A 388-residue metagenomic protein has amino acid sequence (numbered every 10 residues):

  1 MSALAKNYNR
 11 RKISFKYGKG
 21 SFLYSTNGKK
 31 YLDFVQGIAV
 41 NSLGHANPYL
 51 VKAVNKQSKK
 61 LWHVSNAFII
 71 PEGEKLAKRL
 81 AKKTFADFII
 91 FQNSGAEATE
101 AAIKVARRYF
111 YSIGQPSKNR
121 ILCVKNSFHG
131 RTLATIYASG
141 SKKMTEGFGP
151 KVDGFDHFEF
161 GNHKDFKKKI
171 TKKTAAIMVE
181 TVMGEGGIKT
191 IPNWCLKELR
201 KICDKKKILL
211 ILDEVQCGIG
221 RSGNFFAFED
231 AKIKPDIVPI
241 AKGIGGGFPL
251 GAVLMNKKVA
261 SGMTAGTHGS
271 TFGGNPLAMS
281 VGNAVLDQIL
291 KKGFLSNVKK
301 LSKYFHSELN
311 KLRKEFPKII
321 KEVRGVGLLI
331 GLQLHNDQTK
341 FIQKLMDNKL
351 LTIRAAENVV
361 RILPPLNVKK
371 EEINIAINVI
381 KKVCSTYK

Functional and structural regions predicted by a protein language model:
M1-K388: Conserved N-terminal phosphate-binding loop of PLP-dependent enzymes in the Aspartate aminotransferase
